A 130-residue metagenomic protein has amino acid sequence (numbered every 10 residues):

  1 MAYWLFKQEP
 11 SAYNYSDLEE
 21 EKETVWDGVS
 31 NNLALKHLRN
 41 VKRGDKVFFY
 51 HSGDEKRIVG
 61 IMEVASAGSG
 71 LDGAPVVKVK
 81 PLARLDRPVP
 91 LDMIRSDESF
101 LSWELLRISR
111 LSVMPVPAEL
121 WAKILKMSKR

Functional and structural regions predicted by a protein language model:
M1-K42, S128-R130: Compositionally biased, charged N-terminal/linker segments
M1-P10, G70-R130: Contiguous surface segments at macromolecular interaction interfaces
V29-N32, V64, D97-S99: Short acidic (Asp/Glu) patches
F48-F49, E63: Hydrophobic beta-strand signal
Y50-K56: Short, charged beta-turn/beta-strand-edge "cap" motif at the junction between a beta-strand and an adjacent loop
H51, S66-S69: Conserved "cap/hinge" positions at secondary-structure junctions
R57-A67: Short beta-strand-centered aromatic/proline hotspots
